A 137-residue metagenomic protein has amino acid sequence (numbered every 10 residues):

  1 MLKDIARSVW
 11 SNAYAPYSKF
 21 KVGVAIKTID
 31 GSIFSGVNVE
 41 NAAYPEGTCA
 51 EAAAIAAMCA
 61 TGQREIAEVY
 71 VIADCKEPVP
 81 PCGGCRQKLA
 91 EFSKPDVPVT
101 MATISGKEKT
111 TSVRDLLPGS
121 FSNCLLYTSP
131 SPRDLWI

Functional and structural regions predicted by a protein language model:
I5-A15: Short, basic/aromatic recognition patches
V22-K27: Short beta-strand scaffold segments in enzyme catalytic cores
N38-A52: Compact, glycine-rich, soluble single-domain proteins
T48-P80: Short HxH-centered metal-ligating active-site micro-motif
A67-E68, I72-L126: C-terminal binding/interaction regions
Y127-P132: Conserved small/polar residues in nucleotide/adenosyl-binding loops
